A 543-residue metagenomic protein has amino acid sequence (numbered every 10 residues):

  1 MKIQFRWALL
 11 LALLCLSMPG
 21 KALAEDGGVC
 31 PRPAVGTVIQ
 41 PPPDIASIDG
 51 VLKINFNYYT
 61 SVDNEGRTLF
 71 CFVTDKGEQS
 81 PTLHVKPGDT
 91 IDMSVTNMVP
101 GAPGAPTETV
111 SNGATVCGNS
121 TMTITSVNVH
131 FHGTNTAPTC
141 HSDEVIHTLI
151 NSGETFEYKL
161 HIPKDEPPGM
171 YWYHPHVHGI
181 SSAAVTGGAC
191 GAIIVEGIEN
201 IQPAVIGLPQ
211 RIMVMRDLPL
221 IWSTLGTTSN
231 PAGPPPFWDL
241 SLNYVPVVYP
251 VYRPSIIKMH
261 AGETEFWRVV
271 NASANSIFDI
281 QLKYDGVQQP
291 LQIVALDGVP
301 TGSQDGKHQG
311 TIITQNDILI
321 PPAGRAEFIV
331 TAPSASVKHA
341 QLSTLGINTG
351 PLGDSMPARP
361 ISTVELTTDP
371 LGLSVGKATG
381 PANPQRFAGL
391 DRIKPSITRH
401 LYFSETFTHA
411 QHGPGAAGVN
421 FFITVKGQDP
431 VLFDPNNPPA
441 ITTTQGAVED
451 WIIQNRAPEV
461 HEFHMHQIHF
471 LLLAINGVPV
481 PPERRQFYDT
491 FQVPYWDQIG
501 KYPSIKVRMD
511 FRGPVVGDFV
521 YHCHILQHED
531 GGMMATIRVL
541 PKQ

Functional and structural regions predicted by a protein language model:
M1-A8: Bacterial N-terminal signal peptides that target proteins for export
A8-S17: Bacterial N-terminal signal peptides
A24-L149, T155-E157, S229-W267, A272 (+4 more regions): N-terminal, post-signal-peptide metal-ligating segments of extracellular/periplasmic oxidoreductases, dominated by
M98, A102, S111-N112, N119-N200 (+3 more regions): Extracellular/periplasmic metallocenter environments
T136-N151, M215-R386, V480: Histidine- and aromatic-rich segments of cupredoxin/plastocyanin-like copper-binding domains
E196-M213, W222, D369-I393, K542-Q543: Low-complexity, Pro/Ser/Thr- and charge-rich linker/hinge segments at domain boundaries
Y284-T301, R456-F487, L526-E529, R538-Q543: Active/binding-pocket-proximal capping segment
R399-L472, D489-V516, Y521-H522: C-terminal substrate/ligand-recognition segments
